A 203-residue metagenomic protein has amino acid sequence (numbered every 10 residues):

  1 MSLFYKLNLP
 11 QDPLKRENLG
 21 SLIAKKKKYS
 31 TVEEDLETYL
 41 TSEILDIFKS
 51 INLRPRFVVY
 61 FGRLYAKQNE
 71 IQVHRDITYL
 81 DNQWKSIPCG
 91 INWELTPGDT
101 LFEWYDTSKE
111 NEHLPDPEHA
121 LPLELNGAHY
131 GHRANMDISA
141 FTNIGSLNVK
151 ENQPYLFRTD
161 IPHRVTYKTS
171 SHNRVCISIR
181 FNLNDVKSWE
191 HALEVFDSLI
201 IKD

Functional and structural regions predicted by a protein language model:
M1, E112-A120, E194-D203: Fe(II)/2-oxoglutarate
S2, P88, H172-R174: A general secondary-structure signal for short beta-strands and their flanking turns/coil in non-transmembrane regions
S2-S86: Signature of the catalytic double-stranded beta-helix
P10, T96, R180-N184: Solvent-exposed residues in well-ordered beta-strands and their adjoining turns, especially edge/terminal strands
E17, L101-E103, V186-H191: Short acidic, gly/pro-rich beta-turn/loop elements at beta-sheet edges and active-site/ligand-binding grooves
A66-K150: Catalytic core of non-heme Fe(II) oxygenases with the double-stranded beta-helix
E124-D203: Catalytic core of Fe(II)/2-oxoglutarate
